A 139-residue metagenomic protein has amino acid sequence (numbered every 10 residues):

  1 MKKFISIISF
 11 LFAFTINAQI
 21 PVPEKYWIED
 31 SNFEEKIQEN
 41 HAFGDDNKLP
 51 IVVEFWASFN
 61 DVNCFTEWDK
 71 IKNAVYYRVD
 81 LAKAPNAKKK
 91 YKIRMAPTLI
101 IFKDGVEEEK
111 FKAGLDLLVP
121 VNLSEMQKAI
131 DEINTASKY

Functional and structural regions predicted by a protein language model:
M1-E24: Bacterial Sec-dependent N-terminal signal peptides
Y26-K72: Local sequence-structure signature of Cys/Sec-based thiol-disulfide redox active-site neighborhoods
W27, R78, P120-S124: Soluble non-cytosolic domains of exported or imported proteins
I37, L81-N86: N-terminal post-signal-peptidase region of extra-cytosolic proteins
V53-N63, L81, A129-Y139: A short, hydrophobic secondary-structure junction motif
W56-A82, K90-T98: Conserved segment of the thioredoxin-like fold in thiol-based oxidoreductases
N60-C64, A87, E108-F111, L118: Extracytoplasmic/secreted cell-surface and envelope-processing proteins
I101-Y139: Non-catalytic, surface beta->alpha helical segment in thiol-disulfide oxidoreductase systems
